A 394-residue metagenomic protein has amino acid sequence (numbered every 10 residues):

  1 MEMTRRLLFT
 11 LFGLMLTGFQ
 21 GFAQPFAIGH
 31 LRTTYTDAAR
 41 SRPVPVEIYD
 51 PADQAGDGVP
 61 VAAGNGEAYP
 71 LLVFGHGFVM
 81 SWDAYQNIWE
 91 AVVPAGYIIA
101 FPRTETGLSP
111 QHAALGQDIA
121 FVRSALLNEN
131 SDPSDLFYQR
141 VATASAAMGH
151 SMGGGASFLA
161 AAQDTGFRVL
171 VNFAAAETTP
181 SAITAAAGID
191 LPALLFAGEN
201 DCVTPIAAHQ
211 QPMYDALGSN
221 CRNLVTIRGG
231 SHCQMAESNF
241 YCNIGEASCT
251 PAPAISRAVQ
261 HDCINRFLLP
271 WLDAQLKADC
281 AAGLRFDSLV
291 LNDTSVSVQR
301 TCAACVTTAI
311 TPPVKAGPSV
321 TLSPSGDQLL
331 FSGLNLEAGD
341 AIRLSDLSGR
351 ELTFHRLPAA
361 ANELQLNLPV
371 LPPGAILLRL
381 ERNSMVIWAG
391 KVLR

Functional and structural regions predicted by a protein language model:
Q24-V73, A84, V93-A95, P253: Domain-level recognition of soluble alpha/beta enzyme cores, biased toward histidine phosphatases/phosphomutases
R40, G188-C263: Active-site-adjacent alpha-helix of alpha/beta-hydrolase-fold enzymes
A55-D57, G64-Y69, F74-P110, C202-I206: Short substrate-entry loop that stabilizes the transition state in hydrolases
V59-E67, Q111-M152: Gly/Ser-rich "nucleophile elbow"/oxyanion-hole loop immediately N-terminal to the catalytic nucleophile in hydrolases
G229-S231, S238-T311: Alpha/beta-hydrolase-fold serine-hydrolase catalytic core, especially in secreted/extracellular enzymes
A304-Q328, S332-N335: Residue-level detector of functionally pivotal "anchor" positions at catalytic/ligand-binding pockets or at interdomain
V314-K315, L330-F331, P373-R394: C-terminal tail/sorting-segment detector
E351-L371, S384-V386, G390: Glycine-centered tight-turn motifs at strand-turn-strand junctions
